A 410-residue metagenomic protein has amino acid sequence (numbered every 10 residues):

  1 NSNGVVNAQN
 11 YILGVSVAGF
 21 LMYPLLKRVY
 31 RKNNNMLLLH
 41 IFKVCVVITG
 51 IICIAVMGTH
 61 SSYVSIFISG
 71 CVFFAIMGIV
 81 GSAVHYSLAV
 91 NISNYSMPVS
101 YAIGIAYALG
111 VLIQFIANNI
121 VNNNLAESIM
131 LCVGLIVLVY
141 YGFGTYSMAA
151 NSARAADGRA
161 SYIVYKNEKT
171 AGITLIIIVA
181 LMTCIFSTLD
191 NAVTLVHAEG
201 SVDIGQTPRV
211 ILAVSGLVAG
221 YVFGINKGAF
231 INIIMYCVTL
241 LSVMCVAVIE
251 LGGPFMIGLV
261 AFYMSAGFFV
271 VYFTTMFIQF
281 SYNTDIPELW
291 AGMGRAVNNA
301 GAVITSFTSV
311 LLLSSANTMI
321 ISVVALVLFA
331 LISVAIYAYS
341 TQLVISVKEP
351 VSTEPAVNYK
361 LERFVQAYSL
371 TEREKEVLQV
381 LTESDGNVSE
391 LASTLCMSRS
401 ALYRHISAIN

Functional and structural regions predicted by a protein language model:
V15-P24, G110, I204-K227, N298-S306: Transmembrane alpha-helices of Major Facilitator/SLC transporters
S62-G81, P254-V270: Hydrophobic core of transmembrane alpha-helices in multi-pass small-molecule transporters, especially MFS/SLC-type
M77-I92, F268-T284: Intracellular juxtamembrane helix-capping segments at the cytosolic ends of symmetry-related transmembrane helices
N94-P98, V111-V179: Intracellular loop-helix junctions on the cytosolic face of multi-pass helical membrane proteins
E127-S147, M319-T341: Symmetry-related core transmembrane helices of the 12-TM Major Facilitator Superfamily/SLC fold
F230-V270: C-terminal transmembrane helical hairpin of 12-TM major facilitator-type secondary transporters
I286-S314: A late C-terminal transmembrane helix in Major Facilitator Superfamily
T353-S407: Helix-turn-helix DNA-binding segment
